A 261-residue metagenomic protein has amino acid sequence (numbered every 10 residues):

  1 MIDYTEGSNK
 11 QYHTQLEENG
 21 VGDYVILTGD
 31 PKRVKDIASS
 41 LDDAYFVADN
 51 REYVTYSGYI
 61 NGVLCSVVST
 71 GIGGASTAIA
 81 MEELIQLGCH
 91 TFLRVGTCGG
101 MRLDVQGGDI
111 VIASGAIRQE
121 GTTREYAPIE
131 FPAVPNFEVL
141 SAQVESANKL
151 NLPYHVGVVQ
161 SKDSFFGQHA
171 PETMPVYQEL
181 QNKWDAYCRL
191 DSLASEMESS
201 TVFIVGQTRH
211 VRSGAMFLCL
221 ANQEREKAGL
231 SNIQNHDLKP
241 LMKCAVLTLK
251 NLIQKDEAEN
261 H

Functional and structural regions predicted by a protein language model:
M1-A142: Metabolite-binding pocket within alpha/beta catalytic cores that recognizes anionic/polar moieties
T28-K32, I72-I79, L87, V134-A142 (+5 more regions): Conserved active-site and cofactor/substrate-binding residues in soluble primary-metabolism enzymes
A44-D49, N151-V158, Q254-H261: Flexible, glycine/charged-enriched surface loops at secondary-structure junctions
H90-T91, L193, R212: Short acidic/polar active-site loop segments enriched in Thr and Asp
V134-D191: Active-site rim beta-loop-alpha module in soluble metabolic enzymes
A142-L150, V205, C244-K255: Generic non-transmembrane alpha-helical segments
S200-Q234: Zn-dependent metallopeptidase/amidohydrolase metal-coordination segment
Q223-H261: His/Asp/Glu-rich mid-to-C-terminal helical/loop segments that flank catalytic regions of hydrolases
